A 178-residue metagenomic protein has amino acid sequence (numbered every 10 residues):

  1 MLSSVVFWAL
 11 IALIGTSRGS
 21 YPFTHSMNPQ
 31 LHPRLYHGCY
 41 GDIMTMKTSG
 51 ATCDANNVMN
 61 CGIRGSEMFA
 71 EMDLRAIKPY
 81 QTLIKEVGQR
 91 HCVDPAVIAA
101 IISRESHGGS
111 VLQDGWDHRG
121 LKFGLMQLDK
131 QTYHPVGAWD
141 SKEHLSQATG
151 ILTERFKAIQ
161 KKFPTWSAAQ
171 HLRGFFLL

Functional and structural regions predicted by a protein language model:
M1-L2, P33, D73, G109: Intrinsically disordered, low-complexity regions enriched in Ser/Pro/Gly/Gln/His and often acidic
M1-S4, I84: Positively charged n-region of N-terminal signal peptides that target proteins for export
S3-W8, A12-E67: An acidic, Gly/Ser/Thr/Pro-rich helix-cap/linker signature
G38-D42, K47-L178: Catalytic glycan-binding domains that act on GlcNAc-containing polysaccharides
